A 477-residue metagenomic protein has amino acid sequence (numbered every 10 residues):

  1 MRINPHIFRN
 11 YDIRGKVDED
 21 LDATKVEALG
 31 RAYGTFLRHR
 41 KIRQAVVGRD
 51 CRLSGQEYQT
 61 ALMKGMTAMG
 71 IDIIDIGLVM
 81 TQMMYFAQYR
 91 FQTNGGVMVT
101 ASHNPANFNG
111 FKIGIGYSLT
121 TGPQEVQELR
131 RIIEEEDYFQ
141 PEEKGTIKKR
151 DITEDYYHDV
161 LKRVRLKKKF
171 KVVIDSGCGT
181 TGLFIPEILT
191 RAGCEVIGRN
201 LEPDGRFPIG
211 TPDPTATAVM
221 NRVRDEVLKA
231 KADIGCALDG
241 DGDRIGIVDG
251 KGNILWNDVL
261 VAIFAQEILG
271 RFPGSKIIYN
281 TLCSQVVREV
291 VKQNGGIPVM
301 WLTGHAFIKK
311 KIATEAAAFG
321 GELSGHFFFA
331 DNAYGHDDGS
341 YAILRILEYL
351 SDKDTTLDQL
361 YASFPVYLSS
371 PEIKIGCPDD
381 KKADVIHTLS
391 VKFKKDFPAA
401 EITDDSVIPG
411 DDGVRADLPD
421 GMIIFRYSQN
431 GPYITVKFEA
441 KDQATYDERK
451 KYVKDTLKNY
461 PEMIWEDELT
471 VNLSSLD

Functional and structural regions predicted by a protein language model:
M1-K64, A68-M69, K148-F170: An N-terminal, well-structured beta->alpha segment
H39, R43-N109, I188-V248: N-terminal small/polar loop signature for handling phosphorylated ligands or for N-terminal nucleophile
G48-R49, I115, I174-S176, I209 (+2 more regions): Short glycine-centered, acidic/aromatic-flanked micro-motifs in structured strand/loop junctions that mark active-site
I73-Q82, I254-W256, Y279-N280, W301-L302: Active-site nucleophile and cofactor-binding loops and adjacent substrate-binding regions of central metabolic enzymes
A106-N107, I113-Q124, R131, E135 (+2 more regions): Replace "Mg2+/Mn2+-dependent" with "divalent metal-dependent
N109-A230: Gly/Ser/Thr-enriched, mixed-charge loops and adjacent short helices that form phosphate/oxyanion-binding elements
F272-D477: Phosphate-binding and adjacent anionic-ligand microenvironments
